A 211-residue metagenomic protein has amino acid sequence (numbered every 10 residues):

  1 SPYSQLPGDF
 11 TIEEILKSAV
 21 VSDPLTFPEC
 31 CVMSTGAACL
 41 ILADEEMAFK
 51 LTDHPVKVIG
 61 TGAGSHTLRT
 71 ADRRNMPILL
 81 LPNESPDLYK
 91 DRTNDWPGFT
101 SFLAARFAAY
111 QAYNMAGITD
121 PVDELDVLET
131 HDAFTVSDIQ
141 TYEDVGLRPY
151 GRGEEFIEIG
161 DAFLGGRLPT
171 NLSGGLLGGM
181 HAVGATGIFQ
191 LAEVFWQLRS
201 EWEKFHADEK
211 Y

Functional and structural regions predicted by a protein language model:
S1-D87, T93-D95, F99, N114-V122 (+4 more regions): Acyl-thioester C-C bond-transforming condensing/cleaving domain
L125: Conserved phosphate-interacting/catalytic interface
E129-A133: Transmembrane helix-bundle signature of multi-pass membrane transporters/permeases
